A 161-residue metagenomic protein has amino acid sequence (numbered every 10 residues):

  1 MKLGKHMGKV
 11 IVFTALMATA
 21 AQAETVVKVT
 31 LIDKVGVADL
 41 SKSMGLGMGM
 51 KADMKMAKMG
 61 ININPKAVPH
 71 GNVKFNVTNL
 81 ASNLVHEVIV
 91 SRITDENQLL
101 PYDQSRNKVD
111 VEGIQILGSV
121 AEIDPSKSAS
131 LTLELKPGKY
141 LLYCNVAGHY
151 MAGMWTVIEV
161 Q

Functional and structural regions predicted by a protein language model:
K2-V10: Bacterial N-terminal signal peptides that target proteins for export
K9-A18: Bacterial N-terminal signal peptides
T19-A23: Sec/Tat signal peptide C-region and signal peptidase I cleavage site
E24-N72: N-terminal edge beta-strand
T25-V26, N62-V90, S130-K136, L142: Beta-strand cores of secreted/periplasmic/IMS beta-sandwich domains, seen most often in copper-related folds
K28, D33-V35, S82-N83, Q115-Q161: Extracellular/periplasmic metallocenter environments
T94-Q104: Short aromatic-acidic-glycine turn motif
D103-D110, I116-L117: Solvent-exposed serine/threonine-rich low-complexity stretches and specific carbohydrate-binding patches
